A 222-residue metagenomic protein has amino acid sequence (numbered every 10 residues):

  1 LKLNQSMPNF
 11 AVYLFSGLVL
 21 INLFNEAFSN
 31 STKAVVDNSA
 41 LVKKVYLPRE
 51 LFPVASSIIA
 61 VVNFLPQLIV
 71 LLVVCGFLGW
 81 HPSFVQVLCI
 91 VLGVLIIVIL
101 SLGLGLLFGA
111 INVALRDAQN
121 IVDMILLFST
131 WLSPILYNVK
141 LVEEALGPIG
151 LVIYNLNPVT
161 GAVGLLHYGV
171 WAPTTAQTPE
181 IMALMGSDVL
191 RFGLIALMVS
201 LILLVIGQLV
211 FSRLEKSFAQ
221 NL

Functional and structural regions predicted by a protein language model:
L1-L3, R49, A55-I125, S129 (+1 more regions): Alpha-helical transmembrane segments and their short interhelical loops
N4-N9, Q220-L222: Membrane-proximal juxtamembrane linkers immediately C-terminal to transmembrane helices
M7-F77: Hydrophobic alpha-helical transmembrane segments of multi-pass membrane transport proteins
F28-P48, I58, A114-F128, I135 (+4 more regions): Intracellular alpha-helical coupling/juxtamembrane segments of multi-pass membrane proteins
S29-V35, L107-N112, K140-A145: A cytosolic-side transmembrane-helix exit/cap motif
S133-M185, V189: Short hydrophobic, aromatic-rich alpha-helical segments embedded in or entering the lipid bilayer of multi-pass
S212-L222: Short cytosolic juxtamembrane segments of multi-pass membrane proteins
